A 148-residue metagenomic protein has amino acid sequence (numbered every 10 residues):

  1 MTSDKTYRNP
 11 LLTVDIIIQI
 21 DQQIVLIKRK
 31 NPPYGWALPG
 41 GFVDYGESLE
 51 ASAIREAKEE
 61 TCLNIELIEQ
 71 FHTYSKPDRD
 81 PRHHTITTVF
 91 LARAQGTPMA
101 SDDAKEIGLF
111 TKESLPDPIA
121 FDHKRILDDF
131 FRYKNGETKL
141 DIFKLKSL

Functional and structural regions predicted by a protein language model:
M1-T2, F71-T73: Short Pro/Gly-enriched beta-strand edge/turn motifs at strand-loop
T2-I24: Conserved N-terminal beta-strand and adjoining loop/helix that marks the start of the Nudix/MutT-like hydrolase domain
R8-P10, Y34, R82-I86: Residue-level preference for beta-strand/loop junctions
I16, Q70, F90-A92: A structural signal for short, well-ordered beta-strand segments
Q19-I24, P32-P33, T73-P77, R93-T97: Short, charged/polar surface micro-motifs in flexible loops or helix N-caps
I20-E59: Conserved Nudix-box catalytic region and its N-terminal flanking loop in Nudix hydrolases and closely related
V43-E66, S75-F130: Unchanged
I126-L148: Charged phosphate-binding loop/patch that engages nucleotide di/tri-phosphates or the phosphate backbone of nucleic
